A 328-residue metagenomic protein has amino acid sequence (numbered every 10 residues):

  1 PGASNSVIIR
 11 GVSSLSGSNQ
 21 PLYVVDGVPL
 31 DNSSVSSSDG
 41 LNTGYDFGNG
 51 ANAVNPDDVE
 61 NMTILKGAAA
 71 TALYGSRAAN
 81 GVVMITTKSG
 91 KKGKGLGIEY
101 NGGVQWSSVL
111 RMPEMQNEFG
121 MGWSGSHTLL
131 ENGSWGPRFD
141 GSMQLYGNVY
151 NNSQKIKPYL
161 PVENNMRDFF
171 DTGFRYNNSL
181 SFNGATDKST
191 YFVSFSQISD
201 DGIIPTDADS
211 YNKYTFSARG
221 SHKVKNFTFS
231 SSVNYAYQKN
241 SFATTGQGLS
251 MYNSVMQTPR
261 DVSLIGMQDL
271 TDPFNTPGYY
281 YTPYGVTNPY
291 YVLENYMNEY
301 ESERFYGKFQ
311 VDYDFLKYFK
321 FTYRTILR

Functional and structural regions predicted by a protein language model:
P1-N32, S37, N61, T71-K91: Extracytoplasmic beta-strand/coil segments of soluble accessory domains associated with Gram-negative outer-membrane
G2, F47-G48, A78, R175 (+2 more regions): Membrane-spanning beta-strands of outer-membrane beta-barrel proteins
S6-I8, V82-M84, N177-S179, T215-S217 (+1 more regions): Membrane-embedded beta-strand positions in outer-membrane beta-barrel channels/transporters
N19-Q20, V25, S36, K92-V162 (+3 more regions): Surface-exposed loop/interface segments of Gram-negative outer-membrane beta-barrel transport/assembly proteins
V28-K66: Short acidic/polar hinge/loop motifs at secondary-structure boundaries that mediate gating or recognition
P56-E99, R175-N177, T190, S196: A beta-strand signature from Gram-negative outer-membrane beta-barrel systems, especially the internal plug domain
T87-S89, G184-T186, G220-V224, V233 (+1 more regions): Residue-level signature of outer-membrane beta-barrel architecture
F170-S189, S196, P289-R328: Outer-membrane beta-barrel transmembrane strands
